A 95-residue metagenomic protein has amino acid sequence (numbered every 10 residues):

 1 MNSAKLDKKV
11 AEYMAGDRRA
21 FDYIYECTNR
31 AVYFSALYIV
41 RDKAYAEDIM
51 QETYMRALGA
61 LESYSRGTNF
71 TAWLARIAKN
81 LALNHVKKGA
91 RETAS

Functional and structural regions predicted by a protein language model:
M1-R30: N-terminal module of bacterial RNA polymerase sigma factors
M14-Y23, Y33-E52: Short, charged helix-capping/linker segments at alpha-helix termini
R18, N29, K43, E47 (+3 more regions): A short, glycine- and basic residue-enriched loop/turn that sits immediately adjacent to a domain's principal
F34, D48-M55, G59, T68-N80: Structural recognition of an alpha-helix C-terminal capping motif at a helix-to-coil junction
E62-R66, K79-S95: Arg/Lys-rich amphipathic alpha helix in sigma70-family domain 2
